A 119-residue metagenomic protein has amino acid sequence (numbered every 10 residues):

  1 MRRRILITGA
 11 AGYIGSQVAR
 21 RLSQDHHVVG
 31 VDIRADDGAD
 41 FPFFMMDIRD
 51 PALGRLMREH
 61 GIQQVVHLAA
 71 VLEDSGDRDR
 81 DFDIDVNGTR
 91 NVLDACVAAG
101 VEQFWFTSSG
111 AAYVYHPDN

Functional and structural regions predicted by a protein language model:
R2-D25: N-terminal Rossmann NAD(P)H-binding glycine-rich loop of SDR-like oxidoreductase domains
T8, V31, V65-A69, F104-G110: SDR active-site strand-loop-helix element
H26-D37: Conserved glycine-rich Rossmann-like NAD(P)H-binding loop of the short-chain dehydrogenase/reductase
D37-D50: Rossmann-fold cofactor-recognition segment
F41, I62-Q63, E102: Conserved acidic residues
I48-I84, A95, Y113-H116: NAD(P)H-binding glycine-rich loop region in Rossmannoid oxidoreductase-like domains and their noncatalytic homologs
F82-T89, W105: Short alpha-helix in the Rossmann-fold core of NAD(P)-dependent oxidoreductases
N91-N119: Conserved Rossmann-fold NAD(P)-dependent oxidoreductase catalytic core, especially the SDR/UDP-sugar
